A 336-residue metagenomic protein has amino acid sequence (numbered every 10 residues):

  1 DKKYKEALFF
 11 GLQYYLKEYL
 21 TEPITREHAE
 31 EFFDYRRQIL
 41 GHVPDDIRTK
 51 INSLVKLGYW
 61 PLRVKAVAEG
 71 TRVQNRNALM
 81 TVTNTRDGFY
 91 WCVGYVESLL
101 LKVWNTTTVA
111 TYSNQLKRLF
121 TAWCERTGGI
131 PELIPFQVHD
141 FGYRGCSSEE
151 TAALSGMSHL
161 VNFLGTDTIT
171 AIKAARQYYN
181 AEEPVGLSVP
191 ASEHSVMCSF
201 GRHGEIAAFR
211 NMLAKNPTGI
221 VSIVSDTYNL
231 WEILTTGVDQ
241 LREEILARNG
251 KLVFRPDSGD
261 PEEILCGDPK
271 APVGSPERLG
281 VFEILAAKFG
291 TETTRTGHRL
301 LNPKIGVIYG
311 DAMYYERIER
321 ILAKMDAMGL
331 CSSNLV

Functional and structural regions predicted by a protein language model:
D1, V67-E69: A structural micro-motif recognizing beta-strand termini and the immediately following turn/loop segments
D1-V43: Low-complexity, highly charged intrinsically disordered N-terminal segments that act as targeting/localization
V43-T49: N-terminal active-site wall of soluble small-molecule enzyme domains
N52-P61, G70-Q74, L79-R295, Y314-R317: Buried, small/hydrophobic-residue-enriched core segments of structured protein domains
V67, V307-Y315: Glycine-rich beta-to-alpha transition loops that act as phosphate-gripper elements at the mouths of alpha/beta enzyme
P303, Y309-D311, S332: Active-site-proximal binding-pocket segments
M313-A327: Catalytic cores of alpha/beta
M328-V336: Glycine-rich phosphate-binding active-site loops on the catalytic face of alpha/beta enzymes
